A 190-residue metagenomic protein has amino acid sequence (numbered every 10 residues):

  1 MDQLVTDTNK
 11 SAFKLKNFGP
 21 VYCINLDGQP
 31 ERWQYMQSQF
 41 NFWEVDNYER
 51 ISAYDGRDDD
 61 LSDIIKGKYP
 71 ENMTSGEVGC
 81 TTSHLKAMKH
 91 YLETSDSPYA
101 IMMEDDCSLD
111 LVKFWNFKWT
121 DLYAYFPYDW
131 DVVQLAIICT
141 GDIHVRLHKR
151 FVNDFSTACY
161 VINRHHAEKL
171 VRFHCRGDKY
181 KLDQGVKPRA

Functional and structural regions predicted by a protein language model:
M1-M103, C107-A190: An acidic/histidine-cluster motif and surrounding catalytic segment that typifies divalent-metal-assisted enzyme active
